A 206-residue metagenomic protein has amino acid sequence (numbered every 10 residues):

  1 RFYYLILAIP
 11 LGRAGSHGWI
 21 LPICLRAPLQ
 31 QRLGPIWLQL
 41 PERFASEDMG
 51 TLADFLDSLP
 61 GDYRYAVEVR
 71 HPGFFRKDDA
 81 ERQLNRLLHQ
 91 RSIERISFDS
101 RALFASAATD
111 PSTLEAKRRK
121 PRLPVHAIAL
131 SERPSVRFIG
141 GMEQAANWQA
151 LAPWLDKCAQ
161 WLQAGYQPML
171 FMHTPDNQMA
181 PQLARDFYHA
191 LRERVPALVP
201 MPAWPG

Functional and structural regions predicted by a protein language model:
R1-G206: Residues lining hydrophobic/aromatic ligand-binding pockets adjacent to catalytic sites
